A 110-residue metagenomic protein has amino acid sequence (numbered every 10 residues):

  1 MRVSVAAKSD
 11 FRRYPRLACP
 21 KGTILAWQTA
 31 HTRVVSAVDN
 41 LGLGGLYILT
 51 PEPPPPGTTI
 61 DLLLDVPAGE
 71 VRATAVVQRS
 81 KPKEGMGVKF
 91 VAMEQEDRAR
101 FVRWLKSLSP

Functional and structural regions predicted by a protein language model:
M1-L41, E96, V102-P110: N-terminal helix initiation/capping motif
P20-P56, D61, E84-G87: Short strand-loop-strand
W27, N40, V77-S80, A92: A residue-level detector for short acidic-glycine micro-motifs
S36, A73-Q78: Short beta-strand-centered aromatic/proline hotspots
T50, L64, A75, F90-A92: Residue-level recognition of conserved beta-strand positions in structured domain cores
P54, D65-E70: Short, charged beta-turn/beta-strand-edge "cap" motif at the junction between a beta-strand and an adjacent loop
E70-R72, G85: Beta-strand residues that line the small-molecule/cofactor-binding core of sensory signal-transduction domains
S80-W104: C-terminal structural segments of small proteins and small subunits
